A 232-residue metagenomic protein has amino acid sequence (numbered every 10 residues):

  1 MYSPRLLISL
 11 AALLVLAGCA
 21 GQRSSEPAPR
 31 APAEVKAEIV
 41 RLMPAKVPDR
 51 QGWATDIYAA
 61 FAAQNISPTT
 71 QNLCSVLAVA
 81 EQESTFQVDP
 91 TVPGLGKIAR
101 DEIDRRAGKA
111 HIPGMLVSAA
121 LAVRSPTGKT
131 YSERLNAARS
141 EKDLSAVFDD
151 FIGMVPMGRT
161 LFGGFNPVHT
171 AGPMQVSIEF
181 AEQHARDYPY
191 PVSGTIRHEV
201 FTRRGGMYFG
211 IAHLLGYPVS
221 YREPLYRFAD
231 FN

Functional and structural regions predicted by a protein language model:
M1-R5, L14-N232: Cell-wall glycan-active module
I8: N-terminal basic, Ser/Thr-rich segments that initiate or prime the first beta/alpha elements at protein or domain
A11: Flanking scaffold residues of small Cys/His-coordinated metal-binding clusters
